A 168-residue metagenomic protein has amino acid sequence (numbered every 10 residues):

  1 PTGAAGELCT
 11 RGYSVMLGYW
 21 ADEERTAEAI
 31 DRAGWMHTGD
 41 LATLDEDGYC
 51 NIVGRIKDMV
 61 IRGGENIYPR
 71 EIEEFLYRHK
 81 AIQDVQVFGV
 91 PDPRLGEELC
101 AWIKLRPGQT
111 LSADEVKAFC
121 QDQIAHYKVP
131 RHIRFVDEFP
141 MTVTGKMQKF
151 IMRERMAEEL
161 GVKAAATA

Functional and structural regions predicted by a protein language model:
P1-T2, G18-A21: Active-site glycine/GP-rich loop and adjacent strand/helix microenvironment that borders small-molecule binding pockets
E7, R11-Y13, L17-G18, R25-E28 (+3 more regions): AMP-binding/adenylate-forming catalytic core of the ANL superfamily
E28-A29, A168: Active-site-adjacent loop/helix segments that line or gate small-molecule/cofactor pockets in enzymes
G34: A structured beta-alpha segment of the ubiquitous adenosine-cofactor-binding alpha/beta core
E154-A168: Acidic/polar alpha-helix N-cap and adjacent early helical turns within long charge-rich amphipathic helices/linkers
